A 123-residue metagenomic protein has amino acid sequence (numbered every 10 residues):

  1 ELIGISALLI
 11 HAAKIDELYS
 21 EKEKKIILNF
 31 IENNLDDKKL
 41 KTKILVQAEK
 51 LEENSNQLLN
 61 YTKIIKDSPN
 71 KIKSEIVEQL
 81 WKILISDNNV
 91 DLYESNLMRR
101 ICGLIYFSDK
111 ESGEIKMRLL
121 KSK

Functional and structural regions predicted by a protein language model:
E1-K123: Small-residue-enriched hydrophobic alpha-helices in membranes
